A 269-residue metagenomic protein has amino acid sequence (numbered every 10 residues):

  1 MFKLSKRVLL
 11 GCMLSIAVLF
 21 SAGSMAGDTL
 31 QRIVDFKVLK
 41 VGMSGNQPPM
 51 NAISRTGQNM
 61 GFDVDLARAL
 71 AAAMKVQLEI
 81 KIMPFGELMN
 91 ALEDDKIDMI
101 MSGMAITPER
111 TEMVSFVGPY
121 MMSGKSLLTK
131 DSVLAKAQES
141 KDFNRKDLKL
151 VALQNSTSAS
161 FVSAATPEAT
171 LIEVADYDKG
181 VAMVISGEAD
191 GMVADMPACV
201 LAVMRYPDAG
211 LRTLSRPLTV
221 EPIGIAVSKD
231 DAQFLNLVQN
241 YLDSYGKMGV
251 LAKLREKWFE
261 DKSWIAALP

Functional and structural regions predicted by a protein language model:
S21-A22: N-terminal signal peptide c-region/cleavage motif recognized by signal peptidases
A26-G103, E112: Extracytoplasmic small-molecule ligand-binding "clamshell" domains of the periplasmic binding protein/Venus flytrap
D28, T157-L171, T213, D243-P269: Ligand-binding clefts/hinges and TM-proximal coupling segments of bilobed small-molecule sensing domains
G42-Q47, K81-G86, D95, M99-T107 (+6 more regions): Beta->alpha turn/N-cap motifs
G45, M122-S126, M196, V200-D243 (+1 more regions): Periplasmic-binding protein-like
I80-N90, A137, Q154, I172-S186 (+1 more regions): Short helix-initiation/N-cap motifs at beta->coil->alpha
M104-E112, F161-A164, I185, D190-T219: A ligand-binding cleft/hinge motif common to bilobed small-molecule-binding domains
K130-L148: Flexible hinge/capping segments at coil-to-helix
